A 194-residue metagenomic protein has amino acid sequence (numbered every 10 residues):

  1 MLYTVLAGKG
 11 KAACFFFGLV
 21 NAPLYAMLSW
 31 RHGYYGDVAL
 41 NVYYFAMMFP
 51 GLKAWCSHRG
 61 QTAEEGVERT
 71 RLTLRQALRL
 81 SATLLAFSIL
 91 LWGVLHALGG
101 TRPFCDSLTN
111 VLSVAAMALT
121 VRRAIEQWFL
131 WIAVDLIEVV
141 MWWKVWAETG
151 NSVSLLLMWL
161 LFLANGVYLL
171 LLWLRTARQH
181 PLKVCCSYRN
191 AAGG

Functional and structural regions predicted by a protein language model:
M1-V5, P23-M27, Y43-K53, N110-A116 (+2 more regions): Alpha-helical transmembrane segments and their membrane-interface exit regions
V5-F16, A118-L130: Membrane-helix interface "capping/anchor" motifs
K9-E65: Hydrophobic/aromatic-rich structural module bridging two neighboring secondary-structure elements via a short loop
A12-V20, A82-L84, C105-N110, W128-V134: Short hydrophobic alpha-helical membrane-embedded segments
G18-L19, Y34, V38, S107 (+3 more regions): Hydrophobic transmembrane-helix microenvironments that flank and shape a buried ionizable site
M27-V38, G93-T101, K144-S154: Helix-coil boundary and interhelical linker segments in multi-pass alpha-helical membrane proteins
L52-S113: Membrane-proximal helix-loop-helix units in multi-pass membrane proteins
T120-N190: C-terminal transmembrane-bundle signature of multipass membrane proteins, characterized by strong activation on
